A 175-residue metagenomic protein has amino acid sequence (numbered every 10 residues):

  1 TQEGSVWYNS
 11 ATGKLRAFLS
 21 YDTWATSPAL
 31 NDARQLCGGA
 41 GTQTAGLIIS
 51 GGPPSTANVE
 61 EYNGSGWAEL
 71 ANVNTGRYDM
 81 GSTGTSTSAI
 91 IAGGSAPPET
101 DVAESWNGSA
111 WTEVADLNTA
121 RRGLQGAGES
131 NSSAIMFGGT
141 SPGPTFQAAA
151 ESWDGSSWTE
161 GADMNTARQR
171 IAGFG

Functional and structural regions predicted by a protein language model:
T1-G175: Polar, enzyme-active/binding microenvironments
